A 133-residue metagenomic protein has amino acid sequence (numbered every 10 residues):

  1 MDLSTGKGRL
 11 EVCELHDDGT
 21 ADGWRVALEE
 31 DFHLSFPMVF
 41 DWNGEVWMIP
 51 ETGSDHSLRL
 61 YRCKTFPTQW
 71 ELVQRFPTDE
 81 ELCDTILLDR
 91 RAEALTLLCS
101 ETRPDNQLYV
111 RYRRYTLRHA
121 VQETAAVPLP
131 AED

Functional and structural regions predicted by a protein language model:
M1-S35, F40-D133: Beta-rich carbohydrate-recognition and catalytic domains
